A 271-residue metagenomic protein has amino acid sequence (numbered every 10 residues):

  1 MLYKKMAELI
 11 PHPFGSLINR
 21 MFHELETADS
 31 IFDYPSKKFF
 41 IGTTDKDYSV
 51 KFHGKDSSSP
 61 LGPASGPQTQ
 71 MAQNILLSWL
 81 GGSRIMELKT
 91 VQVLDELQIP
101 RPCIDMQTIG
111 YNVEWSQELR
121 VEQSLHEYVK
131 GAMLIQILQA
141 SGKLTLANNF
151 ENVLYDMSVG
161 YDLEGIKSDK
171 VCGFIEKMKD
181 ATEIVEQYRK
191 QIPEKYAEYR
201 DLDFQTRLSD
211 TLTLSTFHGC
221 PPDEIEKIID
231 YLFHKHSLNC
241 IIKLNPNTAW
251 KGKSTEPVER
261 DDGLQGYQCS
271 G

Functional and structural regions predicted by a protein language model:
K4-F40, T44-D45, G62-P67, M71-G271: Active-site entrance/lid segments in N-terminal catalytic domains of soluble metabolic enzymes
Y48-H53: N-terminal alpha-helical transmembrane segments of multi-pass membrane transport and channel/translocase proteins
K55-P60: Short, surface-exposed connector motifs at secondary-structure boundaries
